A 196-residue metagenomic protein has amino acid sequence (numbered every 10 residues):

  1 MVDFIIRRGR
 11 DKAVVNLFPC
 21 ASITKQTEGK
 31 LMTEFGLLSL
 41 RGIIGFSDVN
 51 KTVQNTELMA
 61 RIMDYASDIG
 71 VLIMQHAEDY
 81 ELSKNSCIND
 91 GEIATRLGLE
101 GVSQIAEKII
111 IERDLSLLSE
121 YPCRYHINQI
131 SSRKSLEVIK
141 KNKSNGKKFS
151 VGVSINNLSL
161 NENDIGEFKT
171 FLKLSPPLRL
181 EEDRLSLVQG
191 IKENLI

Functional and structural regions predicted by a protein language model:
M1-K12, A21: Metal-associated gating/positioning segment near the N- to mid-region
I23-E28: Active-site beta->alpha loop and helix N-cap motifs at the rims of alpha/beta catalytic domains
K30-I196: Histidine/acidic residue-rich metal-binding segments in metalloenzymes
